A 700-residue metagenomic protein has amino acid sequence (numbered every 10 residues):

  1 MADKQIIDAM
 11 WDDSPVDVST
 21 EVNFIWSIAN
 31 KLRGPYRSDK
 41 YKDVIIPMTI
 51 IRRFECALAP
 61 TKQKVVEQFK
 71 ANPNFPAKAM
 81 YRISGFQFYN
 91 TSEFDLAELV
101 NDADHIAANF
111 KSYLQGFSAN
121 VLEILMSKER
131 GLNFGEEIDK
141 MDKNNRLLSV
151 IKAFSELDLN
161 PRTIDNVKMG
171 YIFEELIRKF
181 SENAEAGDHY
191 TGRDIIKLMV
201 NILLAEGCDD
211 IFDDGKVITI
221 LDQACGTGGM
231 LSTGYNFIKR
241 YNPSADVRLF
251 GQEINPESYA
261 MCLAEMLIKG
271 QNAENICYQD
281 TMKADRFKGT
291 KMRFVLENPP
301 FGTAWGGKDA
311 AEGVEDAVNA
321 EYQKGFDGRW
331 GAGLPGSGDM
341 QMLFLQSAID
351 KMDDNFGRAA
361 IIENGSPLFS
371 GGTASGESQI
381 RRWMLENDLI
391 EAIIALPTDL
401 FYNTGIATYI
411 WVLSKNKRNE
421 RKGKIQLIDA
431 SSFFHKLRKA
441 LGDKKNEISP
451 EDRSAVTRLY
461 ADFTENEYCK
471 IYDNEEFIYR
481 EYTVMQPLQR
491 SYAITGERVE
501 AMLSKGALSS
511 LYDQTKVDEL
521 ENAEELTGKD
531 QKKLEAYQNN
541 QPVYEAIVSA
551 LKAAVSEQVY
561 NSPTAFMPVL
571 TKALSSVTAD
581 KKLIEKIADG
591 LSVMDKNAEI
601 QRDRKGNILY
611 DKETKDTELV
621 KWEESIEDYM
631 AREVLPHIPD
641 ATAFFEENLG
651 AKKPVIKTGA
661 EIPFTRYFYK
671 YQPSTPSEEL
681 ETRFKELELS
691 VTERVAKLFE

Functional and structural regions predicted by a protein language model:
M1-C208, N275-R286, A395-T398, K422 (+2 more regions): Non-catalytic, mostly N-terminal accessory regions of nucleic-acid modification and defense proteins
K31, K40-R53, M199, Y259 (+1 more regions): Conserved Class I SAM-dependent methyltransferase catalytic core
P35, A310-V318, Y322-D339, S366-G376 (+4 more regions): Short, contiguous acidic/charged loop-to-helix segments that flank catalytic cores in large enzymes
I151-K152, R178, N272-I276, Y322-G328 (+3 more regions): Short acidic (Asp/Glu) and glycine-rich catalytic loops that position anionic groups and cofactors
D188-A317, N364-S366, G372-I380, E386-I390 (+4 more regions): Conserved S-adenosyl-L-methionine
K239, L267, Q271, P300 (+16 more regions): Hydrophobic alpha-helix feature that most strongly marks membrane-spanning transmembrane helices and their immediate
K291-M292, D339-Q341, F356-N364, I390-E391 (+11 more regions): Active-site lining segments that contact anionic ligands and/or coordinate catalytic metals
A310, Y402-E500: Flexible, glycine-/basic-rich loop-and-beta segments that form/coincide with the SAM-dependent methyltransferase
